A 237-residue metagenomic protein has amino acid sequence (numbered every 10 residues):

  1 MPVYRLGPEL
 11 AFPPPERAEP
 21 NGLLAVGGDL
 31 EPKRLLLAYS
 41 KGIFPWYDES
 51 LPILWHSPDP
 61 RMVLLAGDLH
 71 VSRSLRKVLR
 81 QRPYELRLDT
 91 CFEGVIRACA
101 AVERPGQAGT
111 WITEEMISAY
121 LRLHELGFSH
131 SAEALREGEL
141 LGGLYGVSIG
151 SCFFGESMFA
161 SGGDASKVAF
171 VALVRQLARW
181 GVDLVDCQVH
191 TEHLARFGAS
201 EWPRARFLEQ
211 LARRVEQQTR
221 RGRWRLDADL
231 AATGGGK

Functional and structural regions predicted by a protein language model:
M1-K237: N-acyltransferase acceptor-side catalytic subdomain
